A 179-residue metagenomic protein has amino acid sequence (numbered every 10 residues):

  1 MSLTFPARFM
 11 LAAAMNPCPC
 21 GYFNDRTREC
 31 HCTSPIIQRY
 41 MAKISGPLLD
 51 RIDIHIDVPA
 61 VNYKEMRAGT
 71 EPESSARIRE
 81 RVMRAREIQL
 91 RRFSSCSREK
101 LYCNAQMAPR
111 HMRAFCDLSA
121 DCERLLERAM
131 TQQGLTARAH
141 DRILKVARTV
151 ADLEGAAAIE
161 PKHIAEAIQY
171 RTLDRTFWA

Functional and structural regions predicted by a protein language model:
M1-A179: Basic, amphipathic alpha-helical bundle interface domains used for macromolecular binding and assembly
